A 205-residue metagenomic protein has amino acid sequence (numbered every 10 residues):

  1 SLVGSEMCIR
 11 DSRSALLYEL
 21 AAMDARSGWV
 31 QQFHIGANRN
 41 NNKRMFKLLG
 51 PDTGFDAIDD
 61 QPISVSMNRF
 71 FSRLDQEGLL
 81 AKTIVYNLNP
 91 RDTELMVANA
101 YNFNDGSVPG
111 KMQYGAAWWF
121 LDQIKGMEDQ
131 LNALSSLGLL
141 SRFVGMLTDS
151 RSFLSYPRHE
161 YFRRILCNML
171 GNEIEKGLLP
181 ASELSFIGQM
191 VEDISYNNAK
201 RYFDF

Functional and structural regions predicted by a protein language model:
S1-C8: Short, small-residue-biased leader/transition segments that mark boundaries at the very start of proteins
S5, L48-P51, N172: A solvent-exposed, charged loop/short amphipathic helix patch at secondary-structure junctions
R10-V108: Long, well-ordered mid-to-C-terminal structural blocks that present hydrophobic/aromatic surfaces
Q32-G36, I84-L88, Y114-A117, L140-R158: Short acidic/histidine-rich active-site segments
N41-G50, D92-Y101, I124-L131, F153-N168: Histidine/acidic-residue-rich catalytic or RNA/ligand-binding cores of hydrolases and nuclease-related proteins
E77-L79, G106-P109, M127-E128, S135-L140 (+1 more regions): A structural signal for short secondary-structure junctions
N89-P90, K111-L131, A181-F205: C-terminal helical cap
L140-R142, P157-F205: Mid-to-C-terminal alpha-helical segments outside catalytic/metal-binding sites
